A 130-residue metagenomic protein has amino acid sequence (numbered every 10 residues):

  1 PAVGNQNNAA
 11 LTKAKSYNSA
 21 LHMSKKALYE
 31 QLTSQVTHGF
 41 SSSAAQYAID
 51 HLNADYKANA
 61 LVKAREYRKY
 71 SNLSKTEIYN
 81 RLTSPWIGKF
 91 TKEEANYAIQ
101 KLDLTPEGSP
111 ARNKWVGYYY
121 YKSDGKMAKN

Functional and structural regions predicted by a protein language model:
P1, V62, Q100, L104-N130: Extracellular adhesion/carbohydrate-binding repeat motifs centered on closely spaced tryptophans
P1-P106: Interaction-mediating elements
